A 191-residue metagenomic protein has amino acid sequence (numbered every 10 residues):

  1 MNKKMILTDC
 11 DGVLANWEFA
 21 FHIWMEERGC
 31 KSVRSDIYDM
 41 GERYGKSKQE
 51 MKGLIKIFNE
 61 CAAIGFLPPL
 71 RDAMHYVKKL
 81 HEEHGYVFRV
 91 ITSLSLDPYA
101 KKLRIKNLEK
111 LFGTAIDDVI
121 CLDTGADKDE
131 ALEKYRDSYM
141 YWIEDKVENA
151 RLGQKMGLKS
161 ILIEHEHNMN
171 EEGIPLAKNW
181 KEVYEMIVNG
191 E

Functional and structural regions predicted by a protein language model:
M1-G53: Active-site neighborhood of HAD-like aspartate-dependent phosphohydrolases
E26, K78-E82, Q154: Anion (oxyanion) recognition and catalysis
K31-V33, Y38-K78, H84: Metal-dependent phosphoesterase signature
I64, V87-F88, M140, L158-I161: Hydrophobic anchor at the start of a short beta-strand that flanks the dinucleotide cofactor-binding loop
I64-P69, A73-L108: Substrate-recognition element of Asp-dependent hydrolases with the DxDx(T/V) motif
I91-Y141, V147-R151: Substrate-recognition "cap/lid" segment bordering the active-site pocket of phosphatases
E133-R136, K146-E191: Asp-based, Mg2+/Mn2+-dependent phosphohydrolase catalytic module
